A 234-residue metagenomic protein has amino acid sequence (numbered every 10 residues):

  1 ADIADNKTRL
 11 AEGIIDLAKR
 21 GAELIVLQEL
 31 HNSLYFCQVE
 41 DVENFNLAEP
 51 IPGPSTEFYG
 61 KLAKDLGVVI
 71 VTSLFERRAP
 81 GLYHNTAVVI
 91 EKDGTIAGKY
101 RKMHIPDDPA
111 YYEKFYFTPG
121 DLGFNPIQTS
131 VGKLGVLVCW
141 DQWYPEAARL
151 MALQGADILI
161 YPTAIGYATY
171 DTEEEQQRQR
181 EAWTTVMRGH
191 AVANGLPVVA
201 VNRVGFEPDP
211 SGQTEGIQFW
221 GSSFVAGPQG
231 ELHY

Functional and structural regions predicted by a protein language model:
A1-D2, N6, T86, K99-K102 (+3 more regions): Active-site-proximal beta-strand elements of phosphoester/diester hydrolases
I3, E12-K92, K99, I165-L196: Cys-nucleophile CN-hydrolase/nitrilase-fold catalytic domain and related Cys-dependent amidase chemistry that acts on
D5-I15, Y144-M151: Short, acidic/polar
A48-V71, K133, C139-Y234: CN hydrolase (nitrilase-like) catalytic-core segments centered on the catalytic cysteine and neighboring Lys/Glu
F75-R77, K102-I105, C139, R203-V204: Active-site beta-loop-alpha junctions enriched in small/polar residues
L82-K102, G216-Y234: Amphipathic beta-strand/beta-sheet edge segments enriched in Tyr/Trp
K102-Y116: A short, polar/charged loop-to-alpha-helix boundary motif
F117-V131: Glycine-/acidic-rich phosphate or pyrophosphate-binding loops and their flanking alpha/beta elements
